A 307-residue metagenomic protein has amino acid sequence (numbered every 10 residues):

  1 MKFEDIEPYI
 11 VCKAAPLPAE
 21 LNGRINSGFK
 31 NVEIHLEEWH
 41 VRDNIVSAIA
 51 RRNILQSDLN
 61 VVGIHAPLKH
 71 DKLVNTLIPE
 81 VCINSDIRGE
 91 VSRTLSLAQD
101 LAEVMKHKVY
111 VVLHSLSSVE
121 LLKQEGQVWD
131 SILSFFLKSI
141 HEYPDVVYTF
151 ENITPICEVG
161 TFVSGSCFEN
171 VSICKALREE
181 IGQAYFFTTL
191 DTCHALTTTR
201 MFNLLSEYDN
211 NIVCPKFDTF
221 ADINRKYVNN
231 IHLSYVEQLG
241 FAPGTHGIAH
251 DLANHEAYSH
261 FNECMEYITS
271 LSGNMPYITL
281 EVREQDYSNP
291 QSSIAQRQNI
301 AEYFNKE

Functional and structural regions predicted by a protein language model:
M1-S96, K306-E307: N-terminal pre-domain/capping segments
F3-A14, K30-I34, N60-A66, V109-L113 (+4 more regions): Hydrophobic faces of well-ordered beta-strands that scaffold small-molecule active sites in alpha/beta enzyme cores
V11-L17, H35-W39, P67-K69, L116-S118 (+5 more regions): Active-site beta-loop-alpha junctions enriched in small/polar residues
A19-G28, R42-P67, R93-K108, S134-D145 (+3 more regions): Acidic (Asp/Glu)-rich catalytic clusters
L73-F187: Active-site acidic/histidine proton-transfer and metal-coordination neighborhood in alpha/beta enzyme cores
V74-R88, K123-G126, T161-F168, L196-M275: Gly/Pro-rich active-site loop or hairpin
S270-S288: Substrate-binding cleft of secreted/luminal carbohydrate-active enzymes
Y287-E307: C-terminal helical cap(s) of enzyme catalytic domains, especially alpha/beta-barrels
